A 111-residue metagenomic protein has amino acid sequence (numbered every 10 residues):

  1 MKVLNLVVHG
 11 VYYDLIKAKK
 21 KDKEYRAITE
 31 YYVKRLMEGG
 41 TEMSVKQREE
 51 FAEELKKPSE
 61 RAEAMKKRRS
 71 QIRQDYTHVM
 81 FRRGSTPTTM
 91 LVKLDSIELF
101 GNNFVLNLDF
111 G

Functional and structural regions predicted by a protein language model:
M1-G111: Catalytic phosphate/metal-binding cores of nucleic-acid and nucleotide-processing enzymes, i.e., regions that mediate
